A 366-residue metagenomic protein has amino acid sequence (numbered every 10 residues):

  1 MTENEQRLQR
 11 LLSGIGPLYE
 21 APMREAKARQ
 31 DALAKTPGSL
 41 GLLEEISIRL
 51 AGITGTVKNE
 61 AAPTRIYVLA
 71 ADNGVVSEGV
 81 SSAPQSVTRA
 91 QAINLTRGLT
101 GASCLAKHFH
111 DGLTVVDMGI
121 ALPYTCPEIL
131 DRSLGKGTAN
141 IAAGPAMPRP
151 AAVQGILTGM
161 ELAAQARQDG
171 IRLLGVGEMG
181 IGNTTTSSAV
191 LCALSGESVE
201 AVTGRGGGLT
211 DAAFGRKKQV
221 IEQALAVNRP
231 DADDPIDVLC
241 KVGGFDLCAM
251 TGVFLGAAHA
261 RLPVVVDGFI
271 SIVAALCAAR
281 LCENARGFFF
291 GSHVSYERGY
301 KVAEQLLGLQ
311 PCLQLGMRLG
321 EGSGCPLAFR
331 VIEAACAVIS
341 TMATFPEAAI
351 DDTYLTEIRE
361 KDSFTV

Functional and structural regions predicted by a protein language model:
T2-V366: N-terminal loops that bind phosphate or other acidic moieties and the adjacent beta-alpha structural core
